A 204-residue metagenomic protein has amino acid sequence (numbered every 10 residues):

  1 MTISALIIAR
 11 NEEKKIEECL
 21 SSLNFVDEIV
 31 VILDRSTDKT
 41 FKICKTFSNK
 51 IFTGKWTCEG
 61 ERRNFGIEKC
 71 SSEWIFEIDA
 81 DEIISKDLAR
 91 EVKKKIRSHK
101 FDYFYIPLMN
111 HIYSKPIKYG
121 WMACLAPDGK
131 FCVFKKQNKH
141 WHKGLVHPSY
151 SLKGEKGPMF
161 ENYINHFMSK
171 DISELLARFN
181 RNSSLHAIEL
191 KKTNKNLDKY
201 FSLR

Functional and structural regions predicted by a protein language model:
T2-S4, E28: Cell-envelope/extracellular polymer assembly enzymes that use nucleotide-activated donors
L6-F25: Short, well-formed alpha-helical segments that are part of the catalytic scaffolds of diverse glycosyltransferases
K15-E17, D38-F47, D87-L88: Acidic helix N-cap motif at the loop->helix transition within catalytic regions of sugar-transfer enzymes
S22, L33-K42, W56, D79: A conserved acidic beta->alpha catalytic loop
F25, T46-F47, K153: Short, structured coil segments at secondary-structure junctions
F41-K69: Conserved donor nucleotide-binding strand/loop of the catalytic core
E61-I67, W74, I78, S85-R204: Catalytic-site signature of metal-activated, phosphate-bearing donor transferases, centered on the GT-A/GT-A-like
